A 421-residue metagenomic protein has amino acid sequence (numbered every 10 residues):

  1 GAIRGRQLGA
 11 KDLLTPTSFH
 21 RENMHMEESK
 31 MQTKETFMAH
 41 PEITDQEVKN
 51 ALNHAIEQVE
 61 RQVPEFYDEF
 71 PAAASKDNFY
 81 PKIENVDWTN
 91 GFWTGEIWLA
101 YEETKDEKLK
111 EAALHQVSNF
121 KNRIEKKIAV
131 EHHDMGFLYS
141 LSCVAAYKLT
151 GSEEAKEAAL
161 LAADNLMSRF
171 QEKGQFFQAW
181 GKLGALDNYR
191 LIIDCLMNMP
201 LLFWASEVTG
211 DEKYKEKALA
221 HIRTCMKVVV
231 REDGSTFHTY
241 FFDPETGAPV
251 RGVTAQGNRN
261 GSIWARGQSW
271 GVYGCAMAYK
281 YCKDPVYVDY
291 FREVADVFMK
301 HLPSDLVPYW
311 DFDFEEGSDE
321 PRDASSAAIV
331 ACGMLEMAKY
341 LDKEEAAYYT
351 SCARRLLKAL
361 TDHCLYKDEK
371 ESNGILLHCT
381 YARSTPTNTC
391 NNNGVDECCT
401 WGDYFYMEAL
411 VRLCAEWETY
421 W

Functional and structural regions predicted by a protein language model:
A2, A10, T15-T17: Ala/Thr-enriched low-complexity intrinsically disordered regions
R4-R6, R21: Basic polycationic patches enriched in arginine
D12, H20-H25: Intrinsic-disorder-associated, low-complexity terminal segments enriched in Asp/Asn/His/Tyr and depleted of Lys/Arg
P16-F19, A74: A generic alpha-helix propensity feature with a strong bias for hydrophobic helices
M26-W421: Glycan-recognition and catalytic cores of secretory/periplasmic carbohydrate-active enzymes
